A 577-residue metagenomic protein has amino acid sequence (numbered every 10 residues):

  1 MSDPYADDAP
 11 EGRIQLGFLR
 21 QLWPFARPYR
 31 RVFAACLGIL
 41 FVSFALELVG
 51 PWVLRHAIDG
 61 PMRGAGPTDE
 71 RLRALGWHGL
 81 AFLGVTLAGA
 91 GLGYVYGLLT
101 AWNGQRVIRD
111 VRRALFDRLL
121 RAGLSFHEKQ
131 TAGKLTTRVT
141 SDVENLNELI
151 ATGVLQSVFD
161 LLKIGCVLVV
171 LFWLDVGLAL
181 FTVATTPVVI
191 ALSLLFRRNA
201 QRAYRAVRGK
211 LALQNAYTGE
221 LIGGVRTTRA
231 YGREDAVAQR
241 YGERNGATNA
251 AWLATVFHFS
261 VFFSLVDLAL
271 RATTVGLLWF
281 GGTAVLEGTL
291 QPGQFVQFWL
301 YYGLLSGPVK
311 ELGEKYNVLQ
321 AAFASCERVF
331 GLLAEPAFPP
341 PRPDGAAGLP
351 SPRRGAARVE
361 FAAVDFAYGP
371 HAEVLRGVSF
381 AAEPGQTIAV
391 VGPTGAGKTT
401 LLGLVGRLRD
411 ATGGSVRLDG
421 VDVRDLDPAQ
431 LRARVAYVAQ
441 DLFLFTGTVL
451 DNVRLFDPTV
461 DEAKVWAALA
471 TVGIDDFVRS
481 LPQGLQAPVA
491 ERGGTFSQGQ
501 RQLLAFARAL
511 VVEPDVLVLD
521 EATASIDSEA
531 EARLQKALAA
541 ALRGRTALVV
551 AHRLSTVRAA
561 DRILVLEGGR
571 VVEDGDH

Functional and structural regions predicted by a protein language model:
M1-E47, M62-F82, Y96-T100, G104 (+8 more regions): Membrane-integrated ABC transporters
S2-G12, Q105, R113-T137, S141-N145 (+5 more regions): Short intracellular "coupling" helices and adjacent cytoplasmic loop segments at the cytosolic face of multi-pass
R20-W23, R31-V53, H78, F82 (+6 more regions): Alpha-helical segments in transporter systems
R27, R31, L124-S125, S141-I150 (+9 more regions): An intracellular "coupling" helix at the cytosolic face of ABC transporter transmembrane type-1 domains
P28, V32-A45, L155-R205, W279-L290 (+1 more regions): Transmembrane helices of ABC transporter permease
F33-L92, F172-G177, A272-V275, L286-P292: Transmembrane helix-loop-helix hairpins at lipid-water interfaces of multipass membrane proteins, especially the type-1
G64-A65, V170-A184, A254-E327, L332-L333: Helix-loop-helix
L349-H577: ABC-type nucleotide-binding domain
